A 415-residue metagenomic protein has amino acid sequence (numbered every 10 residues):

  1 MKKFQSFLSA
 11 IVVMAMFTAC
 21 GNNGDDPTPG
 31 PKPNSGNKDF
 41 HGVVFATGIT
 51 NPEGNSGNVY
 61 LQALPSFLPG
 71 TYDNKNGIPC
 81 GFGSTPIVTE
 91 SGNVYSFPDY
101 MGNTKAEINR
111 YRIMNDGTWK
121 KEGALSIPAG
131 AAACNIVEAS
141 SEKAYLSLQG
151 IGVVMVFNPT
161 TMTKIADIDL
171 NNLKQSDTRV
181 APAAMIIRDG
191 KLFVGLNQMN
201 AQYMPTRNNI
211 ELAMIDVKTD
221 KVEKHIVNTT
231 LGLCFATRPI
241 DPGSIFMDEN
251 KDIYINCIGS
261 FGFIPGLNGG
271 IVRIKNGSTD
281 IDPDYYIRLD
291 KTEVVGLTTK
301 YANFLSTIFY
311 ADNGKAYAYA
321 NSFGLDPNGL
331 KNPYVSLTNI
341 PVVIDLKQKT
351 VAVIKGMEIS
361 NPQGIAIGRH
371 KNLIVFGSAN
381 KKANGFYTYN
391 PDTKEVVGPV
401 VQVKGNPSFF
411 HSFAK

Functional and structural regions predicted by a protein language model:
M1-V44: Bacterial Sec-dependent N-terminal signal peptides
K32-K38, T85-E90, C134-A139, A181-R188 (+4 more regions): Structural signature of eukaryotic scaffold interfaces centered on beta-propeller domains
I49-G54, Y100-T104, G150-V153, M199-Y203 (+3 more regions): Short glycine/acidic-enriched loop and turn motifs that connect beta-strands
V59-P65, R110, N158, R207-D220 (+3 more regions): Beta-propeller blade signature
Y60-V156: Post-signal peptide N-terminal segment of secreted/secretory-pathway proteins
N74-N76, E122-P128, I168-T178, V222-I240 (+3 more regions): Surface-exposed loop and turn segments in beta-propeller and other repeat-based domains that flank or scaffold
I186-F323: Acidic, serine/threonine- and glycine-rich low-complexity intrinsically disordered segments that serve as flexible
A302-S378: Loop/turn-rich, solvent-exposed surfaces of beta-rich toroidal or solenoidal domains
